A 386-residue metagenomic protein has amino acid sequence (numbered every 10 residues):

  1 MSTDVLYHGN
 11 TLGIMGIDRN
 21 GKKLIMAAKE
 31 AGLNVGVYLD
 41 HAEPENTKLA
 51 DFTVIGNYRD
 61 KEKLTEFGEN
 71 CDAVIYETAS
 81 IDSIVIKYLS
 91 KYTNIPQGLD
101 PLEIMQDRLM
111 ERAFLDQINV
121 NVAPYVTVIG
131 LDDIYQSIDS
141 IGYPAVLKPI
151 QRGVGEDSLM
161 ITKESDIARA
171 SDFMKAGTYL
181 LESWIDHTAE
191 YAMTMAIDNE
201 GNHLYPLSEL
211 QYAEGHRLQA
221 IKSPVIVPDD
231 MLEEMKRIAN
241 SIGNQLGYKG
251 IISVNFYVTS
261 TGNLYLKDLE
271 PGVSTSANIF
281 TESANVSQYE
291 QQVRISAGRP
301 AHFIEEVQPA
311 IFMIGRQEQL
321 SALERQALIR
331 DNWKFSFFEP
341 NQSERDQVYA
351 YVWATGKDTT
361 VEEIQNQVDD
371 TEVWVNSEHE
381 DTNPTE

Functional and structural regions predicted by a protein language model:
M1-P101, Q106: ATP-binding N-terminal substructure of ATP-dependent carboxylate-amine bond-forming enzymes
Y7-H8, R294-E386: Peripheral (often C-terminal) accessory segments that flank ATP-dependent C-N-forming ligase machineries
I17-D18, L39-H41, E77-A79, L99 (+7 more regions): Fold-independent oxyanion-binding glycine-rich loops and adjacent beta-strand/coil segments at enzyme active sites
A28, G68, Y88-S90, L115 (+4 more regions): A generic structural signal for well-ordered alpha-helical segments
T47-K48, N119-N121, Q151-G155, V307 (+1 more regions): Short glycine-enriched loop/turn motifs at secondary-structure junctions
I104-Q245, G356, Q367: Active-site nucleotide/adenylate-binding loops and adjacent lid/helix of ATP-dependent enzymes
M174-V227, E233-Y265, E270-A277, R294-F303 (+1 more regions): Phosphate-binding core of ATP-grasp and ATP-grasp-like enzymes
F280: Short alpha-helical segments enriched in small residues
